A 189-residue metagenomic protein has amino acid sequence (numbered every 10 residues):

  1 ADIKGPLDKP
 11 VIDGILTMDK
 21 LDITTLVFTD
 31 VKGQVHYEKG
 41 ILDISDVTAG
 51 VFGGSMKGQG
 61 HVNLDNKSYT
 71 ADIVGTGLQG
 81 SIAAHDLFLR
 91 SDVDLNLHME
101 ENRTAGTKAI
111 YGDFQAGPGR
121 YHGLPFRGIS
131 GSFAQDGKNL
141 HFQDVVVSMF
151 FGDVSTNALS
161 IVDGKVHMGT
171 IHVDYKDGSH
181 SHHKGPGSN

Functional and structural regions predicted by a protein language model:
A1-D8, D30-G40, D46-A49, M56-A71 (+6 more regions): Extended lipid/amphipathic-ligand handling interfaces
P10-I12: Long, internal scaffold/assembly segments composed of regular secondary structure
G14-L16, G58, I73, G112-F114: Membrane-embedded beta-strand positions of outer-membrane beta-barrel proteins
T17-K20, I41-V47, G75-L78, A116-G117 (+1 more regions): Transmembrane beta-strand segments that form the barrel wall of outer-membrane beta-barrel proteins
K20-D22, V51, L64, G77-Q79 (+3 more regions): Transmembrane beta-strands of outer-membrane beta-barrel pores
T25-V27, I82-A84, Y121-P125, H180-H182: Outer-membrane beta-barrel proteins
